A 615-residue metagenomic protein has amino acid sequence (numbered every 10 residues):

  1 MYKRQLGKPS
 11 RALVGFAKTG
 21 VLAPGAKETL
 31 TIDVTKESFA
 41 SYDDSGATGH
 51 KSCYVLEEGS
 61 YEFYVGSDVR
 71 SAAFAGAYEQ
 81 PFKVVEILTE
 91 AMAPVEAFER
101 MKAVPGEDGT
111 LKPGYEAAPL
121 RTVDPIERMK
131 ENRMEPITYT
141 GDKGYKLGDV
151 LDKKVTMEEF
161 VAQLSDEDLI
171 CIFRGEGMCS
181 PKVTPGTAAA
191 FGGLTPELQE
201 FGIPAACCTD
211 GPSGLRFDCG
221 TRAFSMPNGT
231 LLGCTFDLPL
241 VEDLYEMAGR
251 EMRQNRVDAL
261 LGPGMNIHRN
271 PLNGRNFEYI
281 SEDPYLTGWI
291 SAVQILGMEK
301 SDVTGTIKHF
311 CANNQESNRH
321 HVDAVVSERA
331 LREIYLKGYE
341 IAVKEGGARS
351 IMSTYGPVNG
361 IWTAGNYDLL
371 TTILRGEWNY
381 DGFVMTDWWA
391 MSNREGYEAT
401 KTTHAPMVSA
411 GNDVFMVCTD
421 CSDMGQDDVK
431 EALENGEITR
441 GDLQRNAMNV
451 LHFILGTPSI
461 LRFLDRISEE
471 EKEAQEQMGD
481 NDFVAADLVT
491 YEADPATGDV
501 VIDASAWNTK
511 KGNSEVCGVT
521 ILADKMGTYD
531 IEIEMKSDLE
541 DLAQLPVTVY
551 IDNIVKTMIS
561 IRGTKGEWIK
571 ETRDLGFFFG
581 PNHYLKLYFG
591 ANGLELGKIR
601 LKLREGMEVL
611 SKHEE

Functional and structural regions predicted by a protein language model:
M1-S71, T89-V516, T520-D530, P546-K570 (+3 more regions): Glycoside hydrolase catalytic-domain context in secreted enzymes
F74-A77, G597-L601: Edge beta-strands of extracellular beta-sandwich domains
A77-I87: Short beta-strand edge segments in extracellular beta-sheet folds
R253, K536-L545, G593-L594: Extended, low-complexity, turn-rich repeat/linker tracts enriched in Gly/Pro/Ser/Thr and Asp/Glu that occur
G396, K536-E540, L575: Short linear motifs in intrinsically disordered
T557, L594-L596: Short, surface-exposed beta-strand/loop "edge" segments at domain boundaries and coil↔beta transitions
K586-L594: Short beta-strand-plus-loop segments that form exposed binding edges in beta-rich domains
